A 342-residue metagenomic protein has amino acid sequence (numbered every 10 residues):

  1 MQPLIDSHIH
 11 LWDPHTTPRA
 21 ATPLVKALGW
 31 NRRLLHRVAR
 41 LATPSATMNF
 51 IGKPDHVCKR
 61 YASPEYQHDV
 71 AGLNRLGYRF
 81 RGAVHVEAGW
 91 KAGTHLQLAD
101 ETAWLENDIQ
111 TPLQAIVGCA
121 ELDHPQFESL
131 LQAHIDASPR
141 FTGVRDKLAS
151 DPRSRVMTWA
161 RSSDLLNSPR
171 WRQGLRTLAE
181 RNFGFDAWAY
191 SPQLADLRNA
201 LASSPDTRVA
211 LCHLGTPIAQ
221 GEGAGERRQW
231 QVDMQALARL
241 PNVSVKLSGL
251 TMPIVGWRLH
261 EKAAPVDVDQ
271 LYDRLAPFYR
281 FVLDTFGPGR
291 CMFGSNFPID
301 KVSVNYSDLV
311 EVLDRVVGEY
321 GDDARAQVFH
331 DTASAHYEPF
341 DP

Functional and structural regions predicted by a protein language model:
M1, V70-L73, Q126-R140, A195-S204 (+2 more regions): Short amphipathic alpha-helices and their capping/turn segments at secondary-structure boundaries
Q2-S7, P14-K53, Y61-A71, G82 (+3 more regions): Mid-to-C-terminal alpha-helical segments outside catalytic/metal-binding sites
P3-D6, R81-V84, L113-V117, F141-R145 (+4 more regions): Structural preference for beta-strand elements that scaffold enzyme active sites
I9, A88, L148, L214 (+1 more regions): Active-site metal-binding loops of divalent metal-dependent hydrolases
R32-P64, A71-G93, P112-E121, T142-A149 (+1 more regions): Divalent metal-dependent hydrolysis catalytic cores, especially in the metallo-beta-lactamase
G72-A83, D108-L113, Q173-G184, A236-V243 (+2 more regions): A structural motif corresponding to the C-terminal end of an alpha-helix and its immediate exit/capping segment
L96-P192, N199, G215, A224 (+1 more regions): Active-site gating/metal-coordination segments in enzymes
I218-P342: H/E-rich (His + Asp/Glu) clusters that bind or coordinate divalent metals
